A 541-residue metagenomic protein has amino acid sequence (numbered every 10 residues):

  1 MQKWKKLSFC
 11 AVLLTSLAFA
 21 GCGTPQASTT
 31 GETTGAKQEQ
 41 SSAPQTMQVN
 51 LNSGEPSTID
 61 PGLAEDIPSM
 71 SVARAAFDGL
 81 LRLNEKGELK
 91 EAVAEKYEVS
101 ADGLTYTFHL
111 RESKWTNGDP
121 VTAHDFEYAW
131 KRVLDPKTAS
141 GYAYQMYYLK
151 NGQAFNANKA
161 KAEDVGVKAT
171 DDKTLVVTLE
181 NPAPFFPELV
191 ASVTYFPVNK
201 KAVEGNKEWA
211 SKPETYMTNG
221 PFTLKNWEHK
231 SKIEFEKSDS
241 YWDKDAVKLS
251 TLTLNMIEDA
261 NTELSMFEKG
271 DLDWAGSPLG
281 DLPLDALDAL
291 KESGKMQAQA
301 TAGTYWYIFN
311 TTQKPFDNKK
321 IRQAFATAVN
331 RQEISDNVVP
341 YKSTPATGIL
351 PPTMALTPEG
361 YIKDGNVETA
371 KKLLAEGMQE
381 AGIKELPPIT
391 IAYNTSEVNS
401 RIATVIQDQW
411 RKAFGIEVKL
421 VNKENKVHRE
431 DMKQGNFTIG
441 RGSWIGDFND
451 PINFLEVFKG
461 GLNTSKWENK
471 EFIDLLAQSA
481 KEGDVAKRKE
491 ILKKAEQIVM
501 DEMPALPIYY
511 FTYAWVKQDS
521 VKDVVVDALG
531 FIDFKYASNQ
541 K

Functional and structural regions predicted by a protein language model:
N50-A101, M217: N-terminal lobe/hinge region of extracytoplasmic solute-binding protein
E95-Y142, V176, P315: Aromatic- and charge-enriched surface segment that lines or borders ligand/interaction sites
A123-A129, D172-T178, P182, G220-P221 (+4 more regions): Alpha-helical secondary-structure segments
E127, A143-K200: Surface-exposed binding/hinge segments that line and control ligand-binding clefts or catalytic entry sites
L179-V247, T251: Gly/Pro-rich hinge or "lid" segments in bacterial periplasmic/extracellular proteins
K207-A210, S240-D285: Ligand-site clamp/hinge motif
T344-G377, S396-R401: Structural transition elements
E417-H428, E456-S520, Q540-K541: Extracytoplasmic/peripheral linker and loop segments enriched in polar/acidic and small residues with frequent Thr/Pro
